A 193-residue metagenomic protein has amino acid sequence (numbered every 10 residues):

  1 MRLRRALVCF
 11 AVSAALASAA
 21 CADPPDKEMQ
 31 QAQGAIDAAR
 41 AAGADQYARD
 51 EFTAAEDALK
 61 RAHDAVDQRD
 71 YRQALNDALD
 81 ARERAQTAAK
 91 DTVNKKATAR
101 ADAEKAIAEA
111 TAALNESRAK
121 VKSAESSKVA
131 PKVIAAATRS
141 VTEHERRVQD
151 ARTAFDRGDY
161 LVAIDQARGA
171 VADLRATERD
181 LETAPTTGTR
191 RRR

Functional and structural regions predicted by a protein language model:
M1-A19: Sec-dependent bacterial lipoprotein signal peptides
C21-R193: Long, charged/polar, soluble alpha-helical segments
